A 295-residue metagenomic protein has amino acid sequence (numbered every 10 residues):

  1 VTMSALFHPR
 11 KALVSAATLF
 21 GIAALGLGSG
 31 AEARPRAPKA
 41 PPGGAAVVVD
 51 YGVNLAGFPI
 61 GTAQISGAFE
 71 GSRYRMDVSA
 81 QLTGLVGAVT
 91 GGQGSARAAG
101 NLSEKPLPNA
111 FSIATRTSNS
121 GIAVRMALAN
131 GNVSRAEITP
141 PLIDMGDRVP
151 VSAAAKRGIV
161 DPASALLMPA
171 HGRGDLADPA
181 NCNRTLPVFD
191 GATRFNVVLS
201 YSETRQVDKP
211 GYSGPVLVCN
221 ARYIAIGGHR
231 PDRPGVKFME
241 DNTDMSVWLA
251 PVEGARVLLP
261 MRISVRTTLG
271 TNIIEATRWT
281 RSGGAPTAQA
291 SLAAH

Functional and structural regions predicted by a protein language model:
M3-A17: Bacterial N-terminal signal peptides that target proteins for export
M3-F7, L25-L27, L85-T90: Short, aromatic- and cysteine-enriched interfacial helices/patches that mediate contacts at lipid membranes
S15-G26: Bacterial N-terminal signal peptides
S29-A33: Sec/Tat signal peptide C-region and signal peptidase I cleavage site
R34-N130, G174-H295: Acidic, serine/threonine-rich low-complexity disordered tracts
G131-N196: A charged, solvent-exposed segment within the mature domains of Sec-exported extracytoplasmic proteins
